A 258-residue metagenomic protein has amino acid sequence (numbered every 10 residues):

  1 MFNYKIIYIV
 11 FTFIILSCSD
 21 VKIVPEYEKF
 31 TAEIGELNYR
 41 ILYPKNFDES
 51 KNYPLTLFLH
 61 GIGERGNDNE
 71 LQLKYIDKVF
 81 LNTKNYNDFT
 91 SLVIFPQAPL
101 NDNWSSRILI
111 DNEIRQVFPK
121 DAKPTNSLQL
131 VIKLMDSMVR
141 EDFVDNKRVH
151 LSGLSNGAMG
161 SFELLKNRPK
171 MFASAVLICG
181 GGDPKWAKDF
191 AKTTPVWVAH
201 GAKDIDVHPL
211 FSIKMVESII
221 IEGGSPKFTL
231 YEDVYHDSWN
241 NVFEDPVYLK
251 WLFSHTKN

Functional and structural regions predicted by a protein language model:
K5-L16: Sec-dependent N-terminal signal peptides
C18-L55, G63, S91, S127 (+7 more regions): A domain-start/cap signature at the N-terminus of enzymes
N46-K51, S105-L154: Gly/Ser-rich "nucleophile elbow"/oxyanion-hole loop immediately N-terminal to the catalytic nucleophile in hydrolases
L59-H60, H200: The conserved beta1-alpha1 loop
I62-L128: Active-site machinery of serine-nucleophile hydrolases
K74-K84, C179-K188, L210, K214: Alpha-helical scaffolding within the catalytic cores of extracellular/periplasmic polymer-degrading hydrolases
D136-A191: Primarily recognizes the serine-hydrolase "nucleophile elbow" in alpha/beta-hydrolase and SGNH/GDSL folds
I178, W186, P195-N258: C-terminal catalytic histidine-bearing segment of alpha/beta-hydrolase fold enzymes
